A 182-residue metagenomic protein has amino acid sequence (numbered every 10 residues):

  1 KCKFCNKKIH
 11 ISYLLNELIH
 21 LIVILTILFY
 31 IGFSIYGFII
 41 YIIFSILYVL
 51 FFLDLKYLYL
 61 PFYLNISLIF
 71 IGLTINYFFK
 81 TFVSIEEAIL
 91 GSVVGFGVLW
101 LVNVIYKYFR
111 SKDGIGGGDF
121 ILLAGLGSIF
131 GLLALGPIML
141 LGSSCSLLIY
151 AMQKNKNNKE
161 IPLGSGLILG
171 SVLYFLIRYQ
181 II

Functional and structural regions predicted by a protein language model:
K1-I182: A membrane-topology feature that recognizes alpha-helical transmembrane segments and their immediate juxtamembrane
